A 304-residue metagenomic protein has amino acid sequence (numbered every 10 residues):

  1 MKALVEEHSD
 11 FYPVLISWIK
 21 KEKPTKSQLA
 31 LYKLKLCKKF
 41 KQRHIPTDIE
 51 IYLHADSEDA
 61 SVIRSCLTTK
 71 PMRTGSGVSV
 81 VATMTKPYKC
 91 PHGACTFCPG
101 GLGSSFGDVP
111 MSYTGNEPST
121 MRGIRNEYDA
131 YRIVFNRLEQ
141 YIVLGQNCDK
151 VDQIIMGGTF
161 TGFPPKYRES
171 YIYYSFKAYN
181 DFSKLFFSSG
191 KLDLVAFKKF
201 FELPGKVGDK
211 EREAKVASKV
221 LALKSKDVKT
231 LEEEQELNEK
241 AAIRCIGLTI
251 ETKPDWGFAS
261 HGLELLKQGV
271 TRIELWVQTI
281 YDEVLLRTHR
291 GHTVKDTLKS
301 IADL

Functional and structural regions predicted by a protein language model:
M1-L223: Flexible, acidic/Gly-rich N-terminal and inter-domain linker regions that tether and position cofactor-handling modules
N180, K206-L304: Radical SAM/AdoMet-radical enzyme domain recognition
